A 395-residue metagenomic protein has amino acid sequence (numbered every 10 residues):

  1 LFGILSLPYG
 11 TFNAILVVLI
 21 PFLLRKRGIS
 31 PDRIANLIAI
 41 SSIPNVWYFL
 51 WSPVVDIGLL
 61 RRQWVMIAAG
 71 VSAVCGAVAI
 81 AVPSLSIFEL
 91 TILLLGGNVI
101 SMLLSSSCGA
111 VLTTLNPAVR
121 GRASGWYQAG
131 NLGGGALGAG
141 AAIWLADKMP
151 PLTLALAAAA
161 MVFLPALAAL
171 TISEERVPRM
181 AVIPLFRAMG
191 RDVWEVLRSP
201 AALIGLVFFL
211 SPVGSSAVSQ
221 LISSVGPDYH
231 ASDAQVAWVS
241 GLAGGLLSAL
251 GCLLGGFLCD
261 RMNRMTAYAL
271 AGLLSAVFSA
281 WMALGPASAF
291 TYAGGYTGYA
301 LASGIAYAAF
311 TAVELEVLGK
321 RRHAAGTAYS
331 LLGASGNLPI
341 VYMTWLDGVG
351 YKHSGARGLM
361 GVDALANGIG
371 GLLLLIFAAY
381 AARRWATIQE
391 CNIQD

Functional and structural regions predicted by a protein language model:
L1-N45, L203-F208, P212-Y229: Helix-loop boundary and gating motifs at the non-cytosolic
I20, L103-N116, I305-R321: Intracellular juxtamembrane helix-capping segments at the cytosolic ends of symmetry-related transmembrane helices
V46-L60, A146, L250-R264, Y351-K352: Helix-to-loop junctions at the C-terminal end of transmembrane segments in multipass secondary transporters
Y48, G121-G140, G333-T344: Glycine-rich segments within core transmembrane alpha-helices of 12-TM secondary carriers
G70-L85, L273-A287: C-terminal ends and interior cores of transmembrane alpha-helices in multi-pass membrane transporters/permeases
G97-N131: Cytoplasmic helix-loop-helix junction between adjacent transmembrane helices in 12-TM secondary transporters
E174-I204: Juxtamembrane intracellular "pre-TM" segments in multi-pass secondary transporters
M265-F310: C-terminal transmembrane helical hairpin of 12-TM major facilitator-type secondary transporters
